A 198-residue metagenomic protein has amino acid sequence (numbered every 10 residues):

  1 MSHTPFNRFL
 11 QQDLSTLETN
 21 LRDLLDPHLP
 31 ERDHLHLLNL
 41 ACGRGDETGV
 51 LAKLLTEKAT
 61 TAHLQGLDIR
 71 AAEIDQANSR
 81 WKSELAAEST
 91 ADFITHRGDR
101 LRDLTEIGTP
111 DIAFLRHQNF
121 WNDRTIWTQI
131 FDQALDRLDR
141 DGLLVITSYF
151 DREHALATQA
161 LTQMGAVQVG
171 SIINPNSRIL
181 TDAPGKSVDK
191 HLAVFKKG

Functional and structural regions predicted by a protein language model:
M1-H28: Class I SAM-dependent methyltransferase Rossmann-like catalytic core, especially the SAM/SAH-binding loop
G45-G49: Glycine-rich SAM-binding Motif I of class I
L51-D92: Class I SAM-dependent methyltransferase SAM/SAH-binding core
D103-A113: A short acidic, Gly/Pro-enriched loop at the edge of an enzyme's catalytic core that lines a small-molecule cofactor
D111-T125: A short SAM/SAH-binding and catalytic strip from SAM-dependent methyltransferases
W127-R140: A short glycine-rich, Lys/Arg-flanked "PGG" loop and its adjoining helix->strand segment in the class I
D141-Y149: Conserved beta-strand signature within the Rossmann-like core of class I S-adenosyl-L-methionine
M164-G198: Class I S-adenosyl-L-methionine
